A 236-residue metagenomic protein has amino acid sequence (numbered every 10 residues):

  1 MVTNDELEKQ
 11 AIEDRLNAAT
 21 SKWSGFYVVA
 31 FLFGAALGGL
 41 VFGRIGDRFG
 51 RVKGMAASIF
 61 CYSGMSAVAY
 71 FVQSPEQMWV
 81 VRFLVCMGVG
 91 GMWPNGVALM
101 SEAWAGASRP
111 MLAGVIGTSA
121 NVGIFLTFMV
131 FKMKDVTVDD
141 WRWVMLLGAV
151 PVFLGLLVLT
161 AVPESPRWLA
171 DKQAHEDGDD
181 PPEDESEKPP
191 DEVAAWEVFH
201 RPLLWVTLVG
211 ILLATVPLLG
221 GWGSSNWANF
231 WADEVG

Functional and structural regions predicted by a protein language model:
M1-L37: Extracellular/periplasmic helix-loop-helix junction of adjacent transmembrane segments in MFS-like secondary
G50, F71-Q77, A105: Helix-breaking motifs and short loop linkers at transmembrane-helix boundaries and internal kinks in secondary membrane
F60-Q73, K132-M133: C-terminal ends and interior cores of transmembrane alpha-helices in multi-pass membrane transporters/permeases
V81-T118: Cytoplasmic helix-loop-helix junction between adjacent transmembrane helices in 12-TM secondary transporters
S108-V136, V150-V152: Glycine-rich segments within core transmembrane alpha-helices of 12-TM secondary carriers
R142-L159: Symmetry-related core transmembrane helices of the 12-TM Major Facilitator Superfamily/SLC fold
R201-G236: Extracytoplasmic gate region of multi-pass secondary transporters
